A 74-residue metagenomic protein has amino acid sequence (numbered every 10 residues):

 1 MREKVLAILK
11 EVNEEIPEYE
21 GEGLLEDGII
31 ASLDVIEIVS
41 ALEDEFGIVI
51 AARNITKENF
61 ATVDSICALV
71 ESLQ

Functional and structural regions predicted by a protein language model:
M1-P17, A68-Q74: Thiotemplate assembly-line natural product biosynthesis machinery
K10-I29, G47-T56: Phosphopantetheine carrier-protein modules
S32: Catalytic nucleophile serine of serine hydrolases, specifically the conserved "nucleophile elbow" pentapeptide
I36: Conserved catalytic core of two-component sensor histidine kinases
V39: Short-chain dehydrogenase/reductase
I48-L73: C-terminal structural segments of small proteins and small subunits
